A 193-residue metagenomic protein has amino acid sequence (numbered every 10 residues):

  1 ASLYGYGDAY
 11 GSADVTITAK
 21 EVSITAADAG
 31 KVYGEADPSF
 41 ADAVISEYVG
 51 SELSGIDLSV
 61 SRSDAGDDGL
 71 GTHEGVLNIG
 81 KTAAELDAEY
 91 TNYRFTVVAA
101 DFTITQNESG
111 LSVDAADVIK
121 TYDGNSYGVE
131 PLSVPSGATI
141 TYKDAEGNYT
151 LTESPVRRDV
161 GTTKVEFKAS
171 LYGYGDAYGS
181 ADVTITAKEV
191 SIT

Functional and structural regions predicted by a protein language model:
A1-T193: Short loop/turn motifs that initiate or flank beta-strands
